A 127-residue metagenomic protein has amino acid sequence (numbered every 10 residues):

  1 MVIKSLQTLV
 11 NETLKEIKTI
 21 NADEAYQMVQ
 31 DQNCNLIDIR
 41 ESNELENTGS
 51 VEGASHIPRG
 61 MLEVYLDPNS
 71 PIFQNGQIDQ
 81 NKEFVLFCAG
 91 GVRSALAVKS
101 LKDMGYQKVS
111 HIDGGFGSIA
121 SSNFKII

Functional and structural regions predicted by a protein language model:
M1-C34, S42-E83, V92-I127: Rhodanese-like catalytic fold shared by cysteine-dependent sulfurtransferases and DSP/PTP-type phosphatases
F87: Short, surface-exposed ligand- or partner-binding patches at beta-edge/loop junctions that are enriched in aromatics
